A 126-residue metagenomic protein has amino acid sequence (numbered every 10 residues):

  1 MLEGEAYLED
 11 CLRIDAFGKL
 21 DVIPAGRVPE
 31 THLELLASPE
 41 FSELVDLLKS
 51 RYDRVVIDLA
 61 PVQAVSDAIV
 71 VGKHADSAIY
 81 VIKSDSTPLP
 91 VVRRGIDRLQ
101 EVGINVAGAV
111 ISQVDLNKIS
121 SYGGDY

Functional and structural regions predicted by a protein language model:
M1-Y126: P-loop NTP-binding module
